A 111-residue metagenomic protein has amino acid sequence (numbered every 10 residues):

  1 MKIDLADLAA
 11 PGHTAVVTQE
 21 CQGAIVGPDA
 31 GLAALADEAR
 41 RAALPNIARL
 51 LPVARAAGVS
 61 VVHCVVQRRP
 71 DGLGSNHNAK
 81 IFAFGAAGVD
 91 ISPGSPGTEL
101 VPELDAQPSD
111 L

Functional and structural regions predicted by a protein language model:
M1-Q107: Active-site acidic carboxylates
L111: Glycine-rich oxoanion-binding loops at beta->alpha junctions
